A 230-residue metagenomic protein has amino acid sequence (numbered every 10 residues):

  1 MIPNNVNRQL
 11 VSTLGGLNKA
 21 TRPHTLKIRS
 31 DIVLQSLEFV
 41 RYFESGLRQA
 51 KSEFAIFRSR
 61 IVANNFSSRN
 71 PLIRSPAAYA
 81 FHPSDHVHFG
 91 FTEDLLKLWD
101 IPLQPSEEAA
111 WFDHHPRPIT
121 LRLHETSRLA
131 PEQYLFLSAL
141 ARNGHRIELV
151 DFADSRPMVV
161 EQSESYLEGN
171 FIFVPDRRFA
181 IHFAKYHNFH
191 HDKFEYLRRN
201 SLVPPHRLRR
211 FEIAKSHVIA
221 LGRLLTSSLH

Functional and structural regions predicted by a protein language model:
M1-K19: Active-site-proximal specificity loops/subdomain of glycosyltransferases
T25: Short aromatic/hydrophobic "clamp" motif used to bind/position activated sugar donors
I28-S30: Active-site acidic Asp-centered loop
L34-Y196: Catalytic core and acceptor-binding pocket of nucleotide-sugar-dependent glycosyltransferases
A180-H230: Membrane-proximal basic amphipathic "stem/tether" segments
